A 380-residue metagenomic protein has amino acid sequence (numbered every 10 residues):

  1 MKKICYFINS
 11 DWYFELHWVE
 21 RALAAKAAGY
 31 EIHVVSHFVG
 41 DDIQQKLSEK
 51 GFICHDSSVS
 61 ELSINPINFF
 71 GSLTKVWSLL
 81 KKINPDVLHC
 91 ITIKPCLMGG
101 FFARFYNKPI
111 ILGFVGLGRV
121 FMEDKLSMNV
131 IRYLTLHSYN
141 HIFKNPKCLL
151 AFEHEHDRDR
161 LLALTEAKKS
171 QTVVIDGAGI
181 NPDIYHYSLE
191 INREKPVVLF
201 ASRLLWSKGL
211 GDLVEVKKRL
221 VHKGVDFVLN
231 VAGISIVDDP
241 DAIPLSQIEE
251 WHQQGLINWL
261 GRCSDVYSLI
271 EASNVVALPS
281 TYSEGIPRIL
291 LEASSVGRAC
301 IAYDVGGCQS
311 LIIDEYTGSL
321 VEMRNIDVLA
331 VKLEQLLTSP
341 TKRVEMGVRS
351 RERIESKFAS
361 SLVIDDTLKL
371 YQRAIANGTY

Functional and structural regions predicted by a protein language model:
C5, E190-K208, V214-K217, L229-N230: Conserved donor-binding/catalytic core segment of Leloir-type glycosyltransferases
L23-A25, T74-W77, F105, V130-L150: Membrane-proximal helix-turn-helix segments that form the acceptor-binding/catalytic region of lipid-linked
I64-I67, L162-A163, D176-K195, S273 (+2 more regions): Acidic anion/phosphate-binding donor-loop and adjacent secondary structure in glycosyltransferase catalytic cores
K144-T172, G179-P182, T367: A short, active-site helix/loop in glycosyltransferases that binds the activated sugar's phosphate group
A242-C263: Nucleotide-activated donor-binding/catalytic signature segment of Leloir-type glycosyltransferases, i.e., the conserved
L290, A299-A302, I312: Short hydrophobic beta-strand element within catalytic cores of glycosyltransferases and related nucleotide-activated
D314-E315, S319-I326, Q335-P340: Conserved acidic donor-binding segment of nucleotide-sugar-dependent glycosyltransferases
V328, Q335, K342-K357, V363-K369: A short, well-ordered alpha-helix in the C-terminal region of glycosyltransferases
